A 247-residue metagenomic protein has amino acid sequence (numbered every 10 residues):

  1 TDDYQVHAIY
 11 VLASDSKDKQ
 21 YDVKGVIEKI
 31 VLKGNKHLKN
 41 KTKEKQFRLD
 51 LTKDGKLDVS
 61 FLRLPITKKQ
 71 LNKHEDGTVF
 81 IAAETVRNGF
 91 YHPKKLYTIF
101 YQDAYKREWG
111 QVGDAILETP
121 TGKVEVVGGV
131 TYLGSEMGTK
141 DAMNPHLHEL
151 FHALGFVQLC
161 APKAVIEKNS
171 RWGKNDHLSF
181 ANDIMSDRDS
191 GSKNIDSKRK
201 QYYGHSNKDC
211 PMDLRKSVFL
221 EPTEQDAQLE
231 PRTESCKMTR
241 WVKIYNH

Functional and structural regions predicted by a protein language model:
T1-A115, G134-A142, N207-L214, V218-N246: Propeptide-to-catalytic entry region of secreted or membrane-anchored zinc metalloproteases
D3, D54, T121, S179-N182: Sequence-level motif detector for i,i+2 pairs with an aromatic at +2
Q5-Y10, L96-Y101, V124-Y132, H152-G155 (+1 more regions): Structural recognition of the beta-strand scaffold that forms the well-ordered cores of secreted hydrolase catalytic
A115-K123: Flavin (FAD/FMN)-binding glycine-rich loop and adjacent Rossmann-like elements that form
G122-G138, M143, L147: Glycine- and acidic-residue-rich phosphate-binding/metal-coordinating active-site segment common to enzymes that handle
N144-A161: Active-site recognition of the HExxH zinc-binding catalytic motif
C160-H247: Replace "(M1/M4/M9/M12/WLM)" with "(e.g., M1/M4/M8/M9/M12/M26/WLM)" and add "not limited to" to clarify scope
